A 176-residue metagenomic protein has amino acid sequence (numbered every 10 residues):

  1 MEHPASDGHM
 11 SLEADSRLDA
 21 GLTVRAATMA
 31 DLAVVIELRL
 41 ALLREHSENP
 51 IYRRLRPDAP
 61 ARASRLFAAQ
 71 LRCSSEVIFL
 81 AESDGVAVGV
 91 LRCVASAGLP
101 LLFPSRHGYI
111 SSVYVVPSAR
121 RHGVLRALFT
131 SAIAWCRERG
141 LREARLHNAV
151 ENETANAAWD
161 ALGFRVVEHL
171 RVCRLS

Functional and structural regions predicted by a protein language model:
M1-A30: Conserved N-terminal entry element of GNAT/NAT acetyltransferase domains
T23-E37, H46-E48: A short beta-loop-alpha structural element at the N-terminal edge of CoA-dependent acyl/N-acetyltransferase catalytic
L40-L66: Conserved GNAT-fold acetyl-CoA-binding loop/helix
L80, V86-A95, Y109, Y114: Conserved beta-strand in the GNAT
A119, G123-S131: Conserved acetyl-CoA pyrophosphate-binding loop and the N-cap/start of the following alpha-helix in GNAT-like
R126, E138, V150-E168: Conserved active-site alpha-helix within GNAT-family acetyltransferase domains
C136-H147: Conserved GNAT acetyl-CoA-binding A-motif
R145-A155, V172-S176: Conserved beta-strand-loop-alpha-helix junction that forms the acyl-donor binding cleft
